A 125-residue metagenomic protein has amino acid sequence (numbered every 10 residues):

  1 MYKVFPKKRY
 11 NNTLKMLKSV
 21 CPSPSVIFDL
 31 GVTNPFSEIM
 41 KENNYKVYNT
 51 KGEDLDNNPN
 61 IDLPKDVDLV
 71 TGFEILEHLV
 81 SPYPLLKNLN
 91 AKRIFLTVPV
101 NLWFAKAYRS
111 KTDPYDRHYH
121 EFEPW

Functional and structural regions predicted by a protein language model:
M1-L69, Y83-K92, S110-W125: Conserved N-terminal segment of class I S-adenosyl-L-methionine
F28, F73, L96: Active-site flanking residues adjacent to catalytic metal/cofactor-binding acidic residues
F36, W103-F104: Flexible, glycine-rich phosphate/dinucleotide-binding loops and adjacent beta-alpha linkers at cofactor/substrate
L69-I75: A short beta-strand submotif of the Rossmann-like class I SAM-dependent methyltransferase core that lines
L76, L85, V100: Flexible, active-site-proximal loop/turn residues at the rims of small-molecule/cofactor binding pockets and catalytic
A91-W103: Conserved beta-strand signature within the Rossmann-like core of class I S-adenosyl-L-methionine
A105-R109: Acceptor-binding helix/loop patch of EC 2.4 sugar-transfer enzymes, predominantly nucleotide-sugar-dependent
